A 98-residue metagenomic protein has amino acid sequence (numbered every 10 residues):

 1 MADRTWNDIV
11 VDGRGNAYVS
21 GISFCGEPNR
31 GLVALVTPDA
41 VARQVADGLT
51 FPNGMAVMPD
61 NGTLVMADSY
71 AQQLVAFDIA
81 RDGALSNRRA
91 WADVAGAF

Functional and structural regions predicted by a protein language model:
M1-F98: Sequence-structural signature of mature extracellular/luminal beta-sheet repeat domains, prominently beta-propellers
